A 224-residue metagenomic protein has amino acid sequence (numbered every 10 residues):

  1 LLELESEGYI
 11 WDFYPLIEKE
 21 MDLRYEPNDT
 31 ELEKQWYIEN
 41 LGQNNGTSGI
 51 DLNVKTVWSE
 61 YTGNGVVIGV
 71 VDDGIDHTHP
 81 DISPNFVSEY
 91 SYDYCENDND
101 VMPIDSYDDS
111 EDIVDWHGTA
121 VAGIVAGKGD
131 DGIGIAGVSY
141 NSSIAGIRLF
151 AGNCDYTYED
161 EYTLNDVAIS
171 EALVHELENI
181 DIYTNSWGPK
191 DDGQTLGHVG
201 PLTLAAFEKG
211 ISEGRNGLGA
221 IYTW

Functional and structural regions predicted by a protein language model:
L1-G42: Autoinhibitory propeptides
P27-A220: Active-site core segment of subtilase-fold serine proteases
Y222-W224: Structural recognition of the conserved hydrophobic beta-strand(s) that form the central parallel beta-sheet of P-loop
